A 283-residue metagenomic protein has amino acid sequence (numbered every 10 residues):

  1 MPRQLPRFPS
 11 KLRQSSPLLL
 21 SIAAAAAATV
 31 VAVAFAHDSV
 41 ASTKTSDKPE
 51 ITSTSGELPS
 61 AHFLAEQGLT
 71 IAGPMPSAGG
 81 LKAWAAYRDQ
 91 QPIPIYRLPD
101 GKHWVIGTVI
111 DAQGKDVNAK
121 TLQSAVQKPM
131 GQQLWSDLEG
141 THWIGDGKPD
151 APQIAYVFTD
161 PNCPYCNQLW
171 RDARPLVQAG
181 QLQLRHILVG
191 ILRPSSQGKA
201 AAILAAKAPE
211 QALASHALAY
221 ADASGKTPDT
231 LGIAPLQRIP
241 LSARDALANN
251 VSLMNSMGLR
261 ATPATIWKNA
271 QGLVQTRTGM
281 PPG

Functional and structural regions predicted by a protein language model:
P2-F8, S16, H37-S42, S46-V105 (+1 more regions): C-terminal cap of thioredoxin/glutaredoxin-like
R7-F35: Gram-negative bacterial Sec-dependent N-terminal signal peptides
T45-K48, G114-T121, I144-P149, A221-P228: A broad, low-specificity signal for short, low-complexity segments enriched in glycine/proline and polar/charged
W84, G114-V117, V126-P129, H186-V189 (+1 more regions): Short C-terminal domain-edge/linker segments immediately following a structured domain
G101-S136: A short, surface-exposed interaction/processing loop segment used at functional sites
Q133-Q153: A short beta-strand-turn-helix
A151-P161, N167-I239, N255, L259-A261 (+2 more regions): Structural alpha/beta surface segment adjacent to cysteine/selenocysteine redox centers across thiol/disulfide enzymes
